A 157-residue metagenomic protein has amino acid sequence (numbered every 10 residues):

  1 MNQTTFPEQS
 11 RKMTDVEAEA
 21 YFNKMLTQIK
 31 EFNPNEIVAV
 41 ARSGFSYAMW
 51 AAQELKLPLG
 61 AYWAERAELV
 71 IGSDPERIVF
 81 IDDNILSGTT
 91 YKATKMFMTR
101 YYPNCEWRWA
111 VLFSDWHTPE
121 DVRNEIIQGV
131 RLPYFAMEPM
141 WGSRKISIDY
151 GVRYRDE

Functional and structural regions predicted by a protein language model:
M1-E31: Active-site-facing substrate-recognition patch
N2-E8, M96-E157: PRPP-dependent phosphoribosyltransferase catalytic core
F6-P7, A41, A51-L55: Conserved P-loop NTPase mechanochemical-coupling segment
I29-N33, S73-D74, Y102-P103: Glycine-rich phosphate-binding loop signature in dinucleotide/nucleotide-binding domains
F32-S43: Short glycine-rich phosphate-binding loop at a beta-alpha junction
E36, G60, V79, R108-V111: A structural signal for isolated positions on well-ordered beta-strands in alpha/beta enzyme cores
A39-A41, D82-I85, V111-S114: Short beta-strand/turn micro-motifs composed of small residues that flank or help shape donor/cofactor-binding pockets
A48-D82, L86-M96: Short, glycine/charge-rich flexible loops or terminal/linker lids adjacent to PRPP-binding catalytic cores
